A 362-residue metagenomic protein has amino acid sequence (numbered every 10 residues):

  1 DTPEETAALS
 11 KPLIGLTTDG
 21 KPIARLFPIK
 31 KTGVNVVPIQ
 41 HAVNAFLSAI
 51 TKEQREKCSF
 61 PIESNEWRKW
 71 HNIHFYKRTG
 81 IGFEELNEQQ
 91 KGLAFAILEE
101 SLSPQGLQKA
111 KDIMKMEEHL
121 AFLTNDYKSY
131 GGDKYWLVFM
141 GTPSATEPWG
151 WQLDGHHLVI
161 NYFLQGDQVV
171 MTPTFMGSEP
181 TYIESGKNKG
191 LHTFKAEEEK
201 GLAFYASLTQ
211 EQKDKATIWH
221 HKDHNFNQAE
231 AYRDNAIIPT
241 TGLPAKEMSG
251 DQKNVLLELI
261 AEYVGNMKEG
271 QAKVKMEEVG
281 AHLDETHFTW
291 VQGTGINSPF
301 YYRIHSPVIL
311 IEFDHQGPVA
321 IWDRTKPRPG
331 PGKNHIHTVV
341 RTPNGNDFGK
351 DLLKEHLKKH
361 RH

Functional and structural regions predicted by a protein language model:
D1-S48, K52, K57-S103, L107-H362: A cross-kingdom marker for long, charged
